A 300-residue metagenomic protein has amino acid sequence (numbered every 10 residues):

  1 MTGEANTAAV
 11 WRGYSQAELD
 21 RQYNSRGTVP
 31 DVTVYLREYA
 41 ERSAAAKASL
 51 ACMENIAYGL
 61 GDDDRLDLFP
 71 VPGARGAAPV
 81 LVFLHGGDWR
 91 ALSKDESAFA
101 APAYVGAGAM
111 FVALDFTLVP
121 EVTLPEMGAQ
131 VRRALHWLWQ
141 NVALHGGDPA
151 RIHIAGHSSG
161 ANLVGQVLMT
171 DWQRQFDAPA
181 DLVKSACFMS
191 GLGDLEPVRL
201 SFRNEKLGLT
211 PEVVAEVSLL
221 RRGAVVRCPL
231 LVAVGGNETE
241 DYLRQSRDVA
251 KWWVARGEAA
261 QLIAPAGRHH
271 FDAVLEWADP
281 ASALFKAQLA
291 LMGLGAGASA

Functional and structural regions predicted by a protein language model:
T2-A300: Alpha/beta-hydrolase superfamily serine-hydrolase fold, recognizing
